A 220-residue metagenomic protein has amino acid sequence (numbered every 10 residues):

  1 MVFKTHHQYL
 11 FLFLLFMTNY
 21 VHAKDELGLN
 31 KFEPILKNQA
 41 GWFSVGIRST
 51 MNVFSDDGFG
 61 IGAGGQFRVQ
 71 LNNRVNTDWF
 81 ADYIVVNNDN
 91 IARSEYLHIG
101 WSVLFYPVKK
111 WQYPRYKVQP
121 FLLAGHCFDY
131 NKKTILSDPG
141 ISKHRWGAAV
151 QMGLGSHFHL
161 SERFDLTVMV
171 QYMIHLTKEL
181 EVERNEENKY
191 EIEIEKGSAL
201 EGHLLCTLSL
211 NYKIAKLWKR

Functional and structural regions predicted by a protein language model:
M1-L10: Bacterial N-terminal signal peptides that target proteins for export
T18-Y20: N-terminal signal peptide c-region/cleavage motif recognized by signal peptidases
A23-V69, N76-T77, S209-R220: Short glycine/proline- and aromatic-enriched beta-strand/turn motifs that initiate or cap beta-hairpins
E33-W42, R74, V108-Q119, L160-F164 (+1 more regions): Short loop/turn motifs that connect adjacent beta-strands in outer-membrane beta-barrel proteins
G41-F43, F59-A63, R93-I99, V118 (+2 more regions): Residues that define the transmembrane beta-barrel architecture of outer-membrane proteins
I47-S49, G65-L71, W101-F105, A124-F128 (+3 more regions): Residues on the lipid-exposed face of transmembrane beta-strands in outer-membrane beta-barrel proteins
V69-A148, Y212-K216: Gram-negative (and chloroplast) outer-membrane scaffold detector with strong preference for beta-barrel transmembrane
S161-R220: Predominantly the C-terminal beta-signal and adjacent terminal strand-loop region of outer-membrane beta-barrel
